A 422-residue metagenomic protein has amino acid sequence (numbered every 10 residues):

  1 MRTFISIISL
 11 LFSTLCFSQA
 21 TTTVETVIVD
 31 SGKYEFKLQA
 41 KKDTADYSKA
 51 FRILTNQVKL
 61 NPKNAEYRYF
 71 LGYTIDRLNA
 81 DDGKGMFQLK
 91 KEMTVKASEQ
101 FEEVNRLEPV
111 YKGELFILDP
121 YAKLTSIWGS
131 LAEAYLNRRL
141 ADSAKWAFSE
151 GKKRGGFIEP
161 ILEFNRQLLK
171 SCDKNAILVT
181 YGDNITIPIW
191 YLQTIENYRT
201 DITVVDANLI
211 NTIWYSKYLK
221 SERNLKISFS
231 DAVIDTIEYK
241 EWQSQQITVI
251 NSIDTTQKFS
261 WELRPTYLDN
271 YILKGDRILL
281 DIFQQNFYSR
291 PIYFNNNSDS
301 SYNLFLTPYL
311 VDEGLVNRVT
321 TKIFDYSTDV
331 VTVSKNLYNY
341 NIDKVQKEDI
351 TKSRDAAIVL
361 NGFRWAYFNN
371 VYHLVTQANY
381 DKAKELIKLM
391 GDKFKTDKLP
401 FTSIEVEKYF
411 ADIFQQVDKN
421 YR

Functional and structural regions predicted by a protein language model:
M1-T26: Bacterial Sec-dependent N-terminal signal peptides
Q19-K174, T194-R422: ER/secretory pathway lumenal C-terminal domains and tails of membrane proteins involved in glycoprotein biogenesis
V179-D183, A207: Short His-Asn-centered micro-motif
I187-P188: Phosphate- and divalent-cation-binding pockets in alpha/beta enzyme and binding domains that engage nucleotide-derived
